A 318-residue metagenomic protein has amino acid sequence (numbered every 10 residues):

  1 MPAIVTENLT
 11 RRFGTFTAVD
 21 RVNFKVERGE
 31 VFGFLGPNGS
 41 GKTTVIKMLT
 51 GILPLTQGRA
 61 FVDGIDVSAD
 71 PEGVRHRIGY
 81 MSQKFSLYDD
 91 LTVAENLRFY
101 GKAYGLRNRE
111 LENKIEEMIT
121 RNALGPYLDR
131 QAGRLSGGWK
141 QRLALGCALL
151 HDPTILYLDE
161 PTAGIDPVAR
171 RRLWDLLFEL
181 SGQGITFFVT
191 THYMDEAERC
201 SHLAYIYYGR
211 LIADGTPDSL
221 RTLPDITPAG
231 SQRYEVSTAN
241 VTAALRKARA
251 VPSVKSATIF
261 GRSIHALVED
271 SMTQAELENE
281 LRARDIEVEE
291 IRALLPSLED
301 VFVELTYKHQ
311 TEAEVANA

Functional and structural regions predicted by a protein language model:
G58-A69, V74: Conserved ABC transporter NBD signature motif
R98, K102, R107-Y127: Conserved ABC ATPase "signature" region
L145: Hydrophobic anchor residue at the start of the ABC signature
D152: Conserved catalytic motifs of ABC-family nucleotide-binding domains
L156-D159: Catalytic Walker B motif of ABC-type/P-loop ATPase nucleotide-binding domains
D175-V268: ABC transporter nucleotide-binding domain
